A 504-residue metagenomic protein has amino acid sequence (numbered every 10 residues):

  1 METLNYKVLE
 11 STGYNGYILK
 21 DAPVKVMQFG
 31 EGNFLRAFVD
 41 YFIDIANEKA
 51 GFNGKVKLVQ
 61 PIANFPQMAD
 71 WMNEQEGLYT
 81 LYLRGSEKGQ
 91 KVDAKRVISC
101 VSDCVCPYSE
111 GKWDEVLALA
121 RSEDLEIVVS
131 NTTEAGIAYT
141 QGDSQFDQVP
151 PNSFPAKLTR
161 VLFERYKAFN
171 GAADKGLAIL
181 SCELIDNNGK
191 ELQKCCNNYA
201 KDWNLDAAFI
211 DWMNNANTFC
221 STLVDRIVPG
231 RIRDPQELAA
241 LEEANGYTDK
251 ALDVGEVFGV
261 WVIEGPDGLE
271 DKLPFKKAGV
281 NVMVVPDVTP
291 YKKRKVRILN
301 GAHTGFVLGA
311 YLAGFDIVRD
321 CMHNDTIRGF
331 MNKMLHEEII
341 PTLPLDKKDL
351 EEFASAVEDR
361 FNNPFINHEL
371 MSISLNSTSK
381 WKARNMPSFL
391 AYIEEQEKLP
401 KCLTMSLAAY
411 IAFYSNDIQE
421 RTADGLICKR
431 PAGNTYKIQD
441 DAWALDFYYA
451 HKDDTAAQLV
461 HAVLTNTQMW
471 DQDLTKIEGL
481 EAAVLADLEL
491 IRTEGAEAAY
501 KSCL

Functional and structural regions predicted by a protein language model:
M1-L504: Substrate/ligand-engaging "lid" and interaction regions
